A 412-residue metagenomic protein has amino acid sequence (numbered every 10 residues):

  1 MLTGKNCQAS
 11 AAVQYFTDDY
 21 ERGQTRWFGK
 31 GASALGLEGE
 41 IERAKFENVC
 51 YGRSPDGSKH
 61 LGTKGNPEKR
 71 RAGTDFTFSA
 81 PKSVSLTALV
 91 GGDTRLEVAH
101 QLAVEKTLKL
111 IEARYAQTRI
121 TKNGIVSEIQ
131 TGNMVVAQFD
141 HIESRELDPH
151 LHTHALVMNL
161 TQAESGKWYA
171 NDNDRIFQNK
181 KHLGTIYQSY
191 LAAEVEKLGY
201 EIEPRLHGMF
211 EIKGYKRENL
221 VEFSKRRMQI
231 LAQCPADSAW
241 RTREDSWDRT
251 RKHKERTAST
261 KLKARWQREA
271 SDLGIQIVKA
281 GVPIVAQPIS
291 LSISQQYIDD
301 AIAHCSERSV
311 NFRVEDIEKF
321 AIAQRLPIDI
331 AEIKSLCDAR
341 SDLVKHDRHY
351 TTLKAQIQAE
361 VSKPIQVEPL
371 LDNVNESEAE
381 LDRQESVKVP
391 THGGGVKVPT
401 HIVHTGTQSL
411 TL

Functional and structural regions predicted by a protein language model:
M1-D299, C305-S306, R313-E318, I322 (+3 more regions): Intrinsically disordered, flexible peripheral segments
F78, A155, I317, K363 (+1 more regions): Non-Sec secretion/translocation targeting segments of pathogen effectors
A163-S165, L326, A359: Flexible loop/turn segments at secondary-structure boundaries
T242-D245, K252, W266, I365 (+2 more regions): Exposed, low-complexity/repetitive linear segments and helix-based recognition motifs, biased toward charged/polar
R308-N311, P327: Residues at alpha-helix boundaries and the short loops/turns that link adjacent helices
A323-D329: Short, basic interhelical loop/turn and adjoining N-cap of the next helix at nucleic-acid- or acidic-partner-contacting
E332-E376: Charged low-complexity interaction tracts in eukaryotic proteins
